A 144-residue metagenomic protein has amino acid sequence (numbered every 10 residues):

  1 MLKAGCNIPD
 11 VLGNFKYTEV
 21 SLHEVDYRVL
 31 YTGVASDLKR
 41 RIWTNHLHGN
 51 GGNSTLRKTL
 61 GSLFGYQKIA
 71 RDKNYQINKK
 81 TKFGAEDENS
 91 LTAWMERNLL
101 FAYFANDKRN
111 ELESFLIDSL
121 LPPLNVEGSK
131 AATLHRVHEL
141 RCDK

Functional and structural regions predicted by a protein language model:
M1-S90, W94-K144: GIY-YIG nuclease catalytic motif and its immediate N-terminal context
